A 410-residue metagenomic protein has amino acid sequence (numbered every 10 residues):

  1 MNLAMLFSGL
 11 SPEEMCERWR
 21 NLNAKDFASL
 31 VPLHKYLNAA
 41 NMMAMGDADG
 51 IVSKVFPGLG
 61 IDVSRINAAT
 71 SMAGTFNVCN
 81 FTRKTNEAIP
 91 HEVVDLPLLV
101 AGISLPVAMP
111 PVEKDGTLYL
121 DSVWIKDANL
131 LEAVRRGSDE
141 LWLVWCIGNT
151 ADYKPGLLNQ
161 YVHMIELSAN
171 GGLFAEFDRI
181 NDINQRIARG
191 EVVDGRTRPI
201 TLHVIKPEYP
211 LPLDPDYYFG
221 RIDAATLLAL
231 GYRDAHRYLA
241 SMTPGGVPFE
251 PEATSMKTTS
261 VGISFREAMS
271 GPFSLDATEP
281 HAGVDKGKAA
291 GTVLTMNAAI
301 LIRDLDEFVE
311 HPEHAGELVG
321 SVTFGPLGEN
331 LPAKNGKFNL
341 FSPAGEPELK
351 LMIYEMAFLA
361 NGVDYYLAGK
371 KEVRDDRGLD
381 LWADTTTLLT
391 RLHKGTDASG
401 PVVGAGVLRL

Functional and structural regions predicted by a protein language model:
M1, S122: Gly/Ser-rich catalytic serine loop of serine hydrolases
N2-L10: Short glycine-enriched nucleophile-adjacent loop and the immediately C-terminal alpha-helix near the catalytic center
S11-P57, C79-D95, T117, V123-M256: Non-catalytic peripheral regions of patatin-like phospholipases
G58-M72: A short alpha-helix-loop-beta-strand transition element characteristic of N-terminal alpha/beta dinucleotide-binding
N67-A68, V107-G116: A short acidic-Thr-Gly-centered motif at the start of a beta-strand
G74-N80, P110: Short beta-strand scaffold segments in enzyme catalytic cores
G102-M109, I125, L130: Ligand/cofactor pocket segment of small-molecule handling proteins
K257-L410: Beta-strand-enriched cores of mature, soluble protein domains
